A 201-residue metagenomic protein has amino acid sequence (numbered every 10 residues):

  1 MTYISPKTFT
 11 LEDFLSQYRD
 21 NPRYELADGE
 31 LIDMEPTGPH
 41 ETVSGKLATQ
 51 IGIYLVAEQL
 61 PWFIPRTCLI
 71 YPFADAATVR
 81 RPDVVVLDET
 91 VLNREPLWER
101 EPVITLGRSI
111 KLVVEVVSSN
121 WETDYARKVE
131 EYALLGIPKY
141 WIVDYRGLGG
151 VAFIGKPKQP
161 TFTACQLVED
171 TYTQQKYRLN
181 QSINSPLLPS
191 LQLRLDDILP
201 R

Functional and structural regions predicted by a protein language model:
M1-R201: Gly/Pro/Ser/Thr-rich low-complexity, intrinsically disordered segments predominantly at protein N-termini
